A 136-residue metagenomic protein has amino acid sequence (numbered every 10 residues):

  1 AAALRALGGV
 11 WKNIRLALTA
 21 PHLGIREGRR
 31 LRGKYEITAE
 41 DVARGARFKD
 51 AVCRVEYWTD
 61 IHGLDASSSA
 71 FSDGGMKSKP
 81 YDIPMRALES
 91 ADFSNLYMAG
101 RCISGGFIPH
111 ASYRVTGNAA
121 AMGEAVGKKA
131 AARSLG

Functional and structural regions predicted by a protein language model:
A1-G136: Flavin (FAD/FMN)-binding glycine-rich loop and adjacent Rossmann-like elements that form
